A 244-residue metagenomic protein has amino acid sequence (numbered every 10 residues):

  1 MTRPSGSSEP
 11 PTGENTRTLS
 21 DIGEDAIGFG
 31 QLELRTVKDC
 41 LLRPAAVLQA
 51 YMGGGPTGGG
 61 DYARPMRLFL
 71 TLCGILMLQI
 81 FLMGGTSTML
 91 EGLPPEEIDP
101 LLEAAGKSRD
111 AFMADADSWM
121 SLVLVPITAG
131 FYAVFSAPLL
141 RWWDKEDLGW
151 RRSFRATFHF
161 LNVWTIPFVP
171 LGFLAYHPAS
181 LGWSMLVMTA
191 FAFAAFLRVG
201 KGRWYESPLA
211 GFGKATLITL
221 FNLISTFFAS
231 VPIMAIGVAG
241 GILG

Functional and structural regions predicted by a protein language model:
M1-G244: Membrane-proximal intrinsically disordered regions of secretory-pathway and membrane-system proteins
